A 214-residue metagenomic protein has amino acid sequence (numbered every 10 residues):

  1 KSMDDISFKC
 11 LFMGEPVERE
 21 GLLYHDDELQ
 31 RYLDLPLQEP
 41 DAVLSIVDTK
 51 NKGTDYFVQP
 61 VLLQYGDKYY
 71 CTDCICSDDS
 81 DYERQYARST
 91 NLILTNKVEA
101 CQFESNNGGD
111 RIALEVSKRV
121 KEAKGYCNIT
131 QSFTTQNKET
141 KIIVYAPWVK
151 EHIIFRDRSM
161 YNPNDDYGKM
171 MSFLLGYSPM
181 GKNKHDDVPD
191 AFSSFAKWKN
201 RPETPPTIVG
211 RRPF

Functional and structural regions predicted by a protein language model:
K1-V47: ATPase catalytic-site recognition across NTP-hydrolyzing enzymes
F8, F12, Y145, A191: A residue-level signal for conserved active-site and pocket-lining positions in enzyme catalytic cores
E15, R19, L23, P60-M180: Mg2+-dependent endonuclease catalytic cores in nucleic-acid-processing enzymes, primarily RNase H-like
L37-Q64, A191: Gly/Thr-rich phosphate-binding beta-strand-loop-beta motif of the actin/hexokinase/Hsp70
K184-H185: Short glycine/threonine-rich catalytic loop with a Thr-x-Gly-x-Asp
F195-F214: Acidic two-metal-ion nuclease catalytic site recognized across multiple nuclease folds, prominently DnaQ/RNase D-T
